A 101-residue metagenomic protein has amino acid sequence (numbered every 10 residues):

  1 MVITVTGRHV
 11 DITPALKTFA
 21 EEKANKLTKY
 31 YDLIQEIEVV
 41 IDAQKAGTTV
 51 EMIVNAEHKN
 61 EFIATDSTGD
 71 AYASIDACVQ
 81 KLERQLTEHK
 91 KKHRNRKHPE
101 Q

Functional and structural regions predicted by a protein language model:
M1-Q101: N-terminal, polar/charged subdomain of small-to-medium soluble alpha/beta proteins
